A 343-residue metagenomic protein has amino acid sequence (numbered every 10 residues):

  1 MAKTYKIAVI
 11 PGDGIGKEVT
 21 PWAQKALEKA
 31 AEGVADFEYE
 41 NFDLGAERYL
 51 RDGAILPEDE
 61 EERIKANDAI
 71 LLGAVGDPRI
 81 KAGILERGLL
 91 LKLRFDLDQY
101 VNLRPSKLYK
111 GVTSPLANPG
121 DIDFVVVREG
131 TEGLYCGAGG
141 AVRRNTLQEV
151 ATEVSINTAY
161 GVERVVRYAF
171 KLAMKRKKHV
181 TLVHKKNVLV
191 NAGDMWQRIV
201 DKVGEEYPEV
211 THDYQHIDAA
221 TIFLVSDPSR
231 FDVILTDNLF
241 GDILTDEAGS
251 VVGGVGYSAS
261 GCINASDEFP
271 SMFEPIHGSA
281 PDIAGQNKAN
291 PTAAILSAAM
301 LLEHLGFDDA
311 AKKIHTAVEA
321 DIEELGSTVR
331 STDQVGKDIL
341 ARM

Functional and structural regions predicted by a protein language model:
A8-K25, K29-E32, T146-D218, R230: Glycine-rich phosphate/diphosphate-binding loop of Rossmann-like nucleotide-binding domains
D13-G16, D68, V127, A169 (+4 more regions): Buried hydrophobic positions in well-ordered alpha/beta secondary-structure cores of metabolic enzymes
A23, L27, V200, A294-L302 (+2 more regions): Buried hydrophobic packing segments
D36-E38, R176-H184, Y207-Q215, F307-H315 (+1 more regions): Flexible, glycine/charged-enriched surface loops at secondary-structure junctions
D36-E58, I222-L224: N-terminal beta-loop-helix "entrance" segment that forms/cooperates in small-molecule cofactor or anionic ligand
A46-Y49, Q99, L224-E324: Glycine-rich phosphate/nucleotide-binding loop
L50-T152, L239: N-terminal glycine-rich phosphate/adenylate-binding segment common to multiple enzyme folds
K110-G111, Q215-I222: Short acidic loop-to-helix transition motifs that present clustered carboxylates
